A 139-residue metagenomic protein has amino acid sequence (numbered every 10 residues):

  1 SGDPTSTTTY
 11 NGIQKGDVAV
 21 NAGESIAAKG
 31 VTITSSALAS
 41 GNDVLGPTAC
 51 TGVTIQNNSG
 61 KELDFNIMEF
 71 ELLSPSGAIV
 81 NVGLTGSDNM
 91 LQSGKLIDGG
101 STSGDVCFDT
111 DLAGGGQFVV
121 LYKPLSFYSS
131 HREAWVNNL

Functional and structural regions predicted by a protein language model:
S1-A22: N-terminal low-complexity, Pro/Thr-rich disordered segments that flank secretion/membrane-targeting signals
K15-G46: Low-complexity, acidic Ser/Thr/Pro/Gly-rich terminal tails and inter-domain linkers that flank the onset of structured
S25, T54, E71, V119-L121: Residue-level detector of beta-strand face positions
L38-S40, N58, P75-G77, D111 (+1 more regions): Solvent-exposed coil/turn segments that connect beta secondary-structure elements in extracytoplasmic/periplasmic
D43-L45, Q56-T102, S130-N138: The feature marks short-to-medium sequence segments in extracytoplasmic or secretory-pathway proteins
A49-T51: Structural beta-strand segments of beta-rich domains
T54-I55, F108: Hydrophobic beta-strand positions in extracellular immunoglobulin-like domains
D105, D109-W135: Short, surface-exposed ligand- or partner-binding patches at beta-edge/loop junctions that are enriched in aromatics
